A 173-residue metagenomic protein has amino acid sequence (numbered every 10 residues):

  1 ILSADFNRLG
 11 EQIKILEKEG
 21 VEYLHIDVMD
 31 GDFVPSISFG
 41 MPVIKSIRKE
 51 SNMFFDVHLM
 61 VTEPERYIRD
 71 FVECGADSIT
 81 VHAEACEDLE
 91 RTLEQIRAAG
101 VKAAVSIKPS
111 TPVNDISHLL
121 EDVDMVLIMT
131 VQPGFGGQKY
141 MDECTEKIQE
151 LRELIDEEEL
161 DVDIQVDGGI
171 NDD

Functional and structural regions predicted by a protein language model:
I1-A76, T80, C86-D88, Q95-A98 (+5 more regions): Conserved N-terminal beta1-alpha1 strand-loop-helix module at the mouth
H25, Q165-V166: Generic enzyme active-site microenvironment
E84, K108: Histidine-centered beta-alpha loop that forms part of the nucleotide-sugar donor binding/catalytic region in diverse
T111-N114: Alpha-helical scaffolding within the catalytic cores of extracellular/periplasmic polymer-degrading hydrolases
V131-P133: Short glycine-rich anion-binding loops that position phosphate/pyrophosphate groups of nucleotides and phosphorylated
G136-Y140: Glycine/threonine-rich flexible loop motifs
G169-D173: Acidic, divalent-metal-coordinating active-site segment for phosphoryl/phosphodiester hydrolysis, typified by short
